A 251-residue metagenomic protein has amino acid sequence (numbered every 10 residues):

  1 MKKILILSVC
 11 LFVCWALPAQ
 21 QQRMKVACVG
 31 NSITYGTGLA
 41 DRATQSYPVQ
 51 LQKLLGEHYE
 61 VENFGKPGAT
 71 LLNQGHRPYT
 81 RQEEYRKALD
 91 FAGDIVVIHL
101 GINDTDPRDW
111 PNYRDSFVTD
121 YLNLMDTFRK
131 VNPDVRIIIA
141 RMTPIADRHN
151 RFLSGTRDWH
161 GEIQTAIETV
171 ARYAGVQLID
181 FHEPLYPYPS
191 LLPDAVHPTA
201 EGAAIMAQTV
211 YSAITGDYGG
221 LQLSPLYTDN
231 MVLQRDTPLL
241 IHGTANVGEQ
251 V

Functional and structural regions predicted by a protein language model:
M1-Q21: Bacterial Sec-dependent N-terminal signal peptides
Q22-C28, I33-L122, D158: Conserved SGNH/GDSL esterase-like catalytic core that processes O-acyl groups on lipids and polysaccharides
L39, M142-G220: Catalytic His-Asp segment of secreted/periplasmic serine-dependent ester chemistry enzymes
L55, V131-P133, Y173-A174: Helix C-cap/helix->beta junction micro-motif
H99-T105, D126-G161: Active-site segments of SGNH/GDSL-like serine hydrolases that catalyze O-acetyl group transfer/hydrolysis on lipids
S116-T119, N123-K130, E162-T169: Alpha-helical scaffolding segments of alpha/beta enzyme cores, especially the outer helices of TIM-barrel or partial
G219-V247: Non-catalytic, glycine-rich low-complexity segments
